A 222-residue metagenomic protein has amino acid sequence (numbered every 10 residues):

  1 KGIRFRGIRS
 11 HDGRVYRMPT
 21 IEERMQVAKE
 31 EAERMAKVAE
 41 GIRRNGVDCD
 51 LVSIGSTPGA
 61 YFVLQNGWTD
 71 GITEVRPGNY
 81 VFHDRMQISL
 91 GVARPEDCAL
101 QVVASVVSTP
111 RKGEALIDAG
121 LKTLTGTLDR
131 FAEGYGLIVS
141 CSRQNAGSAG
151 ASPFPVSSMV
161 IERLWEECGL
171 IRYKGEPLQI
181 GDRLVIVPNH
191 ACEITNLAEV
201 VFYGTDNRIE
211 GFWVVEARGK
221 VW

Functional and structural regions predicted by a protein language model:
K1-R94: Active-site loop/helix belt of alpha/beta enzymes
R9, V107-P110, W165: A generic structural motif
R24-Q26, P58-C141, P153: Active-site loop ensemble at the mouth of alpha/beta enzyme cores that anchors a bound cofactor
E31, P95-D97, M159-R163: Short Gly/Pro-enriched turn/cap motifs at secondary-structure boundaries
R44, V107-T109, E176: A general structural signal for short secondary-structure junctions and capping/turn motifs
N45, D50, T73, G78 (+5 more regions): Structural beta-strand/beta-sheet cores of well-ordered domains, especially the beta-sheet scaffolds that support
K112-W222: C-terminal accessory subdomain/extension
